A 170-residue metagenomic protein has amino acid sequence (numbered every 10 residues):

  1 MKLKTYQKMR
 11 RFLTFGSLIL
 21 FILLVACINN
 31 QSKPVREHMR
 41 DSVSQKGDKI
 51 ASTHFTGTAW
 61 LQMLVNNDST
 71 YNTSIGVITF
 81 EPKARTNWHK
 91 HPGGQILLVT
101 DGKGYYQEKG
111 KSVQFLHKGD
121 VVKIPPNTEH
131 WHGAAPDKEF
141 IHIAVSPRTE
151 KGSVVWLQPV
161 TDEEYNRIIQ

Functional and structural regions predicted by a protein language model:
L3-G16: Bacterial N-terminal signal peptides that target proteins for export
L24-A26: C-terminal motif of bacterial Sec signal peptides marking the signal peptidase cleavage site
I28-N72, V154-Q170: A short, N-terminal "cap"/entry segment at the start of jelly-roll beta-barrel domains of the cupin/DSBH fold
S74-H91: Conserved short histidine dyad/triad with adjacent acidic residue
W88, Y106-Q107, E129-A135: Short beta-strand His + acidic residue motifs that chelate non-heme Fe in jelly-roll/DSBH and cupin folds
P92-G104, K109-G110: Glycine- and acidic-residue-biased ligand/ion/polar-headgroup-sensing regions
G110-N127: Short acidic-glycine-tyrosine-enriched beta hairpin
D137-W156: A short hydrophobic beta-strand segment most commonly corresponding to one strand of the jelly-roll/cupin
